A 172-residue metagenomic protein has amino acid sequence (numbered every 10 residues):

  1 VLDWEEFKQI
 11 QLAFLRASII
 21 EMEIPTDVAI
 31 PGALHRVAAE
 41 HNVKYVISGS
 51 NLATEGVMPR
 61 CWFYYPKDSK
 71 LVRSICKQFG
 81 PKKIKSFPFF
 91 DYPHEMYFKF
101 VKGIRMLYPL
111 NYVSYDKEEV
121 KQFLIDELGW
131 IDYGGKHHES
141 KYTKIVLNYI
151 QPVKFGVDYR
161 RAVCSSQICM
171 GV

Functional and structural regions predicted by a protein language model:
V1-V172: Nucleotide-activated chemistry modules centered on ATP-dependent adenylation/adenylyltransferase
